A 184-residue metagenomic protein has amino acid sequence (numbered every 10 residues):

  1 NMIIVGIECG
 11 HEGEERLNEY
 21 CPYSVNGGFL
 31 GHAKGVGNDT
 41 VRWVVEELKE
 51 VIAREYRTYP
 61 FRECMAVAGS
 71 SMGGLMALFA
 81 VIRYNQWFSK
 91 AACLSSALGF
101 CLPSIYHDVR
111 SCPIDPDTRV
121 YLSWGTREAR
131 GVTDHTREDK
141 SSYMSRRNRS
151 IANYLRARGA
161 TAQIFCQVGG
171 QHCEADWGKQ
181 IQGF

Functional and structural regions predicted by a protein language model:
N1-F184: Non-catalytic cap/lid and distal C-terminal segments of serine-dependent acyl enzymes
